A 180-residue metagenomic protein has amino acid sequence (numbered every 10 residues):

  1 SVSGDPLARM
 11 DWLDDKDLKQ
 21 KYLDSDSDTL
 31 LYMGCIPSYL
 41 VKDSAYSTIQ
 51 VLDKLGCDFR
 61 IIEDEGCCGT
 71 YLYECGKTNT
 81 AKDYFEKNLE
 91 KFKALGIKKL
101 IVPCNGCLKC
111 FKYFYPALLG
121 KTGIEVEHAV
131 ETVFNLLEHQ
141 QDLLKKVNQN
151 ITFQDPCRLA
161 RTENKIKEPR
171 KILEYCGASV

Functional and structural regions predicted by a protein language model:
S1-L119, L136: Iron-sulfur-cluster electron-transfer modules
M33, C104, H128-V130, D155: Short, structured patches in soluble enzyme cores that scaffold and shape functional sites
D43, D83, H128-E131, N164 (+1 more regions): Conserved active-site and cofactor/substrate-binding residues in soluble primary-metabolism enzymes
L55, K121-G123, C176-G177: Short, structured coil segments at secondary-structure junctions
C107-K109, T132-N135, R158-R161: Short, catalytically relevant binding-site loops at active-site mouths
G120-V147: Short, flexible loop segments at boundaries between secondary-structure elements
E138-V180: Redox cofactor-anchoring modules in respiratory/redox and cofactor-processing assemblies
